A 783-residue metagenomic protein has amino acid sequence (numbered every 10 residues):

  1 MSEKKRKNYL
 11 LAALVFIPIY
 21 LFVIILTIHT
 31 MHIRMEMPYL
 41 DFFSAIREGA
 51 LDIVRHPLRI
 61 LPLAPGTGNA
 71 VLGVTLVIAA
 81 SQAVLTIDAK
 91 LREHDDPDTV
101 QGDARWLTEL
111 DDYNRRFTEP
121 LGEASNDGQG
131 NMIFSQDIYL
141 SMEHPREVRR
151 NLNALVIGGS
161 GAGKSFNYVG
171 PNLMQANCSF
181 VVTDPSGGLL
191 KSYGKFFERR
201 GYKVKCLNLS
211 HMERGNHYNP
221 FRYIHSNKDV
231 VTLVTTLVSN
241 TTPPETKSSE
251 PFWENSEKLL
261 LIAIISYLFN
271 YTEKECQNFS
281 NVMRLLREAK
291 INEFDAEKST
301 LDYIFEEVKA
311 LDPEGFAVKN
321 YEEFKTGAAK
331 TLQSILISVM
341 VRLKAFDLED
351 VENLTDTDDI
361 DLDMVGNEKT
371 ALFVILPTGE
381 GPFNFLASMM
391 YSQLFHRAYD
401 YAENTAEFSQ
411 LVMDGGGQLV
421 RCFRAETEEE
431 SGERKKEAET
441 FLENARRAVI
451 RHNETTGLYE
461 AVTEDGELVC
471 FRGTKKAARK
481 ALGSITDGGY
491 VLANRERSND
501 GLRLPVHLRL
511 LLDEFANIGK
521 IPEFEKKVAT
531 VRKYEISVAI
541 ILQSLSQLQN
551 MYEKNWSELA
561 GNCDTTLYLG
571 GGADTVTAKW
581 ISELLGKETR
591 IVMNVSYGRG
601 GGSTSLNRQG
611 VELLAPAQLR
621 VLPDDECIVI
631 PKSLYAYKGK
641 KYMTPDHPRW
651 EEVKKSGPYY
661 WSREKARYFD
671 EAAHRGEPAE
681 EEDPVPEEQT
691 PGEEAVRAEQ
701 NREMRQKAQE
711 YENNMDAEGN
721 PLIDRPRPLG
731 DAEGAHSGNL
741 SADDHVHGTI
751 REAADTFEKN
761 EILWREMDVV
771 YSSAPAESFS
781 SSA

Functional and structural regions predicted by a protein language model:
M1-A162, F166-P171, E213, E426 (+3 more regions): Basic- and hydrophobic-enriched, low-structure N-terminal and domain-boundary segments that flank ATP-binding catalytic
I24, R150-N444, R451-E464, K476 (+6 more regions): P-loop NTPase motor domains
A79-S125, N227-L237, N281-N292, L362 (+3 more regions): Short alpha-helical interface patches
E119-G122, F385, F515, G572: A short glycine-/small-residue-rich loop at the edge of a beta-strand within enzyme catalytic domains
Y139, R472-T474: Conserved small-residue-rich
Q418, V528-T530, Y534-I628: Conserved ATP-driven motor cores of ASCE-family P-loop NTPases powering translocation/secretion/packaging/pilus
L468-C470: Local beta-strand/beta-hairpin segments that build beta-sheet-rich folds
M643: Short, surface-exposed polybasic-aromatic patches that bind anionic ligands, especially phosphate groups
